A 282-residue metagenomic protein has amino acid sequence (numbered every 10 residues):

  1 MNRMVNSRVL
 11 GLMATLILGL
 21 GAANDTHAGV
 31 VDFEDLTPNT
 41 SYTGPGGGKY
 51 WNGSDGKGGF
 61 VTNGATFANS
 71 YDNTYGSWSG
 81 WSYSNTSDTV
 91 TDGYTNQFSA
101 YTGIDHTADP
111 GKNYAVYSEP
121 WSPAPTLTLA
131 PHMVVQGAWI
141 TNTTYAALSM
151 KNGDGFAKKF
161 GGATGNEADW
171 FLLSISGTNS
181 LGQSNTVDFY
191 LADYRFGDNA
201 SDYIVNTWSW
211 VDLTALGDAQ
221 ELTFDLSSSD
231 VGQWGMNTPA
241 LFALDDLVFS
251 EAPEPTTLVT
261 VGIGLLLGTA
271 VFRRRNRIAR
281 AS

Functional and structural regions predicted by a protein language model:
G11-G21: Bacterial N-terminal signal peptides
A22-A28: Sec/Tat signal peptide C-region and signal peptidase I cleavage site
G29-T126, A130: N-terminal targeting leaders for non-cytosolic proteins
E34-T37, E167-E251: Terminal, low-complexity interaction segments
A130-G137, A219: Extended extracellular/luminal ectodomain segments enriched in beta-structured repeat modules
M150-L173: Short coil-to-beta strand junction motifs in C2/discoidin
E254-F272: A short, hydrophobic C-terminal helix/tail in secreted or cell-surface proteins
A270-S282: C-terminal membrane-anchoring or membrane-association module
